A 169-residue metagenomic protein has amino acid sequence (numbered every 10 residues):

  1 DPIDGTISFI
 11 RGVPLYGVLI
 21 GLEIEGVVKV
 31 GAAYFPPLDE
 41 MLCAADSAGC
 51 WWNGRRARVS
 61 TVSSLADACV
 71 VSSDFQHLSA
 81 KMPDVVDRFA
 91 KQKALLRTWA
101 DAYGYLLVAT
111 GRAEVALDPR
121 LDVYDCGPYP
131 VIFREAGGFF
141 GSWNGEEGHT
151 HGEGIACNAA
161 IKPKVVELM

Functional and structural regions predicted by a protein language model:
D1-A48: DPxDG-like acidic metal-binding loop motif
E25, N53-G54: Short strand-turn-strand beta-turns centered on an Asx-Gly dipeptide
V28, M41, R56-R58, V71: Residue-level detection of beta-strand scaffold positions
G31, C50-N53, S72, V115: Short hydrophobic/aromatic-rich beta-strand segments that constitute the beta-sheet cores of beta-sandwich/beta-barrel
P36-P37, D46-C50, R58-A66: A short, sequence-level motif marking secondary-structure junctions
R58-M169: An extended, acidic
